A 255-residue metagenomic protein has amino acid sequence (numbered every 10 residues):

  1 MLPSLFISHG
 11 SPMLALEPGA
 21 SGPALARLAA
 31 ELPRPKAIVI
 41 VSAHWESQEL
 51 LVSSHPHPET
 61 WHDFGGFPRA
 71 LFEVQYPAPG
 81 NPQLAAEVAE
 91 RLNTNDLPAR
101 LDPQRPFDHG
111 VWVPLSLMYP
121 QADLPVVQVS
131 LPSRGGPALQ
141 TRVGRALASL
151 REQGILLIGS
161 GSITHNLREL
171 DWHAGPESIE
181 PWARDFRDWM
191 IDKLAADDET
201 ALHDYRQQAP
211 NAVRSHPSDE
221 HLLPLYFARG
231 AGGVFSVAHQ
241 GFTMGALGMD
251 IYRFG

Functional and structural regions predicted by a protein language model:
M1-N95, A99: A short aromatic-anchored loop/beta-hairpin motif
S4, V126-Q128, L157: Conserved beta-strand scaffold positions in the cores of enzyme catalytic domains, especially in NTP/NDP-utilizing
E17-A24, G80, L84, A138-R142 (+2 more regions): Soluble or luminal CAZymes and related metallo-dependent hydrolases
S21-E31, A138-Q153: Long, well-ordered alpha-helical scaffolding segments within enzyme catalytic domains, especially pronounced
S42-H44, Q104-R105, S160-I163: Short, well-ordered beta-to-alpha junction loops that form the rim of enzyme active sites and present histidine/acidic
L71-P79, S130-P137, A212: Flexible, glycine/proline-enriched loop segments at strand-loop-helix junctions that form or flank small-ligand binding
A85-T141: Internal, conserved structured core segments that host functional sites
E90, T94, L124-P125, S133-G135 (+3 more regions): Surface-exposed, charge/polar-rich loops and edge strands
